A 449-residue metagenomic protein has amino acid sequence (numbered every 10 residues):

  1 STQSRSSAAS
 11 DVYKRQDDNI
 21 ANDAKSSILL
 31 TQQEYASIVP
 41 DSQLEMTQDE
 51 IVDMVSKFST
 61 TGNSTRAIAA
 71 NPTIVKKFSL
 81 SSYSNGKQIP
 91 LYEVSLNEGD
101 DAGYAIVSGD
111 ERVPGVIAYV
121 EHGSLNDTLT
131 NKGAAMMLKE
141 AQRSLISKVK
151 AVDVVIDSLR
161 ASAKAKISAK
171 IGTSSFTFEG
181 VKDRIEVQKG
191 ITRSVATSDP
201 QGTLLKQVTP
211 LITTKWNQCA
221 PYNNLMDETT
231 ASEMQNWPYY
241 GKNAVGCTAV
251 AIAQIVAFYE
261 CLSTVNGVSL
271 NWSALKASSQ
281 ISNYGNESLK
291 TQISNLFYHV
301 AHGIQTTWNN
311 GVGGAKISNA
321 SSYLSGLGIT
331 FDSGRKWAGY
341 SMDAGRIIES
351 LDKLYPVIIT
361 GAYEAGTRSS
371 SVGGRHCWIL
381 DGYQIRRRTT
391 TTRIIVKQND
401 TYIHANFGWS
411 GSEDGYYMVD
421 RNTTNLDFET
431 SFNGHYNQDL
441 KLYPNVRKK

Functional and structural regions predicted by a protein language model:
T2-A9, Y13: Single conserved hydrophobic/aromatic residue that forms the stacking wall/gate of nucleotide- or nucleobase-binding
S10, D17-L30: N-terminal leader/propeptide segments of preproteins
A24-D41, S232-Q235: Acidic/histidine-rich, surface-exposed loop or edge segments in extracytoplasmic proteins
Y35-S82: Short, non-transmembrane alpha-helical segments in secretory-pathway proteins
A67-N71, C261-W272, S333-G339: Surface-exposed patches in mature extracellular/periplasmic domains of secreted proteins
L80-D101, G334-T401: Active-site-adjacent substructure of cysteine-protease-like catalytic cores
S84-G328, R346, D381-R388, Q398-S412 (+2 more regions): Active-site-adjacent structural elements in enzyme catalytic domains
G415, V419-K449: Low-complexity, Gly/Ser/Thr/Pro-rich intrinsically disordered linker/tail segments
